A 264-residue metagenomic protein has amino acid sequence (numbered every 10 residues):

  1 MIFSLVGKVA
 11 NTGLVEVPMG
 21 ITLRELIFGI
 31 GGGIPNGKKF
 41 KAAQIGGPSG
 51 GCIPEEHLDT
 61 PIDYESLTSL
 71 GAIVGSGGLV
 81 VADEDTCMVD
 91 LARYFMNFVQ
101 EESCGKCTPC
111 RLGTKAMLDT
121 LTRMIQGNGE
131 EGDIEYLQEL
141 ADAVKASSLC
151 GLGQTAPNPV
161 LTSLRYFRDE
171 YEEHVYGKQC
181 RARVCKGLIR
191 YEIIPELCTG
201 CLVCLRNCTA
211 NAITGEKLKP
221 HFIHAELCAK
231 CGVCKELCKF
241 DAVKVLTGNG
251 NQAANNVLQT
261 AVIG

Functional and structural regions predicted by a protein language model:
M1-R190: Redox cofactor-anchoring modules in respiratory/redox and cofactor-processing assemblies
K8-N11, I73, C198, N207 (+1 more regions): Short flexible coil/turn linkers enriched for glycine and charged/polar residues that connect secondary-structure
I45, A182, K186-G187, C201-R206 (+2 more regions): Non-ligating segments of multi-cofactor redox enzymes
S103-K106, L197, E226-L227, L237: Short pre-active-site segment immediately N-terminal to redox-active cysteine/selenocysteine motifs in thiol-based
P109-K115, I193, V203-P220, V233-G250: Iron-sulfur cluster-binding cysteine motifs and their immediate structural context in ferredoxin-like electron-transfer
R190-E196: Acidic, Ser/Thr/Pro/Gly-enriched interdomain connector segments
A254-G264: ATP-dependent carboxylate/acyl-activation modules
